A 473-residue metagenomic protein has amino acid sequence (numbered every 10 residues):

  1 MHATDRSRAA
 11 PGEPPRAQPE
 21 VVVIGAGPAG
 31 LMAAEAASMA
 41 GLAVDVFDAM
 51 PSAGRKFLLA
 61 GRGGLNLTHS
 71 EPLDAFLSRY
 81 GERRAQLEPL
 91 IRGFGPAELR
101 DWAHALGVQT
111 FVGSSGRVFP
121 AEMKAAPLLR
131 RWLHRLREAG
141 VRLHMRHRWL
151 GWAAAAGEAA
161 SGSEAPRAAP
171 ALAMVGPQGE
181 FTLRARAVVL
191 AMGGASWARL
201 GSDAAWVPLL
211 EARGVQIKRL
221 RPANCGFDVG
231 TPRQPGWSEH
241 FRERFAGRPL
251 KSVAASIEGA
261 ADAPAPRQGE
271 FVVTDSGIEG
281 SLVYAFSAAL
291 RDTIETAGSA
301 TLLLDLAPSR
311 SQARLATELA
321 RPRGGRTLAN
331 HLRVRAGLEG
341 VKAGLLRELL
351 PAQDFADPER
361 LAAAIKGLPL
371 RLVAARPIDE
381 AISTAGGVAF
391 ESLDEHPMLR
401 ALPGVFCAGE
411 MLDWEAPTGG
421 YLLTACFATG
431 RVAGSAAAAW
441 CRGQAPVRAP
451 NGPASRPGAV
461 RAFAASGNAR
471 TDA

Functional and structural regions predicted by a protein language model:
M1-V21, M39-A40, P446-P450, G458: Extreme N-terminal leader/targeting segments of oxidoreductases
P19-V46, A437-A438: N-terminal Rossmann-like FAD-binding beta1-loop-alpha1 element of flavoenzymes
S38-R62: Glycine-rich FAD pyrophosphate-binding loop
M39-A40, M50-S52, L73-A75, R92 (+10 more regions): Residue-level recognition of phosphate/Mg2+-coordinating polar/acidic sites in nucleotide-handling active sites
L58-L129, S256: A conserved beta-strand/loop capping segment in the N-terminal third of enzymes that catalyze redox or closely related
L59, A126-P127, R131-R333: Predominantly flavin-linked oxidoreductase catalytic cores and closely associated redox partners
L87-G95, S115-H134, W197-S202, D228-P232 (+1 more regions): Short beta-strand to alpha-helix junction loop
S196-L209, R213, D413-R442: A conserved FAD-binding loop/helix module that cradles the flavin
